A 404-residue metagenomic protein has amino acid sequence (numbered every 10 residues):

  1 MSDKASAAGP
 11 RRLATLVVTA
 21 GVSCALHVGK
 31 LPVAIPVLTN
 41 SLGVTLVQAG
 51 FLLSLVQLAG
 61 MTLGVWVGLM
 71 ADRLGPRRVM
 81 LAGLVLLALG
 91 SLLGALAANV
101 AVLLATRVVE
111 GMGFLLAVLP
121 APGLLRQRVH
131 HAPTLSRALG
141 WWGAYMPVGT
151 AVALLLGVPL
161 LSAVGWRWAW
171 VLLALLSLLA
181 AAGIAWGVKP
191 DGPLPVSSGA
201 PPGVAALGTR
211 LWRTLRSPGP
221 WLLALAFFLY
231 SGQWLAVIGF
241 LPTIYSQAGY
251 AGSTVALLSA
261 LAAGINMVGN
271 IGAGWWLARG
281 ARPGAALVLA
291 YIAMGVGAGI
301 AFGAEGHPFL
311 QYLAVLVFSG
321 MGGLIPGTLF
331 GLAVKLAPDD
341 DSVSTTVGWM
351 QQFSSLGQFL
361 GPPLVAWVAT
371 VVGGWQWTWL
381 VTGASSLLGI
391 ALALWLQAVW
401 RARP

Functional and structural regions predicted by a protein language model:
G29, Q57-V65, T150-A151, A263-M267 (+2 more regions): Residue-level signature of mid-helix packing/kink "hotspots" within the transmembrane helices of 12-pass Major
P32, G219-A260, M267-N270: Extracytoplasmic gate region of multi-pass secondary transporters
G43, G75, L96-V102, A304-G306: Helix-breaking motifs and short loop linkers at transmembrane-helix boundaries and internal kinks in secondary membrane
T62-A98: Conserved MFS/SLC helix-loop-helix module at the cytosolic interface between two early adjacent transmembrane helices
T106-M146: Cytoplasmic helix-loop-helix junction between adjacent transmembrane helices in 12-TM secondary transporters
A132, G140-K189: Helix-loop-helix hairpin linking two adjacent transmembrane segments in secondary transporters
P283-L329: C-terminal transmembrane helical hairpin of 12-TM major facilitator-type secondary transporters
D340-V372: A late C-terminal transmembrane helix in Major Facilitator Superfamily
